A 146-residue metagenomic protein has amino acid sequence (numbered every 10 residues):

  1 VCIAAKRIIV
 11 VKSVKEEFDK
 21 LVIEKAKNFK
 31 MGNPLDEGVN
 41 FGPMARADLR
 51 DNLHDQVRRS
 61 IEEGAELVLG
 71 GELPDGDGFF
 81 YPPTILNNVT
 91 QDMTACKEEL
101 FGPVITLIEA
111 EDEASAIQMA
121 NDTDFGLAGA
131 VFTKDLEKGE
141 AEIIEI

Functional and structural regions predicted by a protein language model:
V1-C2, K12, I144: Conserved NAD(P)+-binding/catalytic subdomain of aldehyde/semialdehyde dehydrogenases
C2-A5, I23-D55, E72-F80, K97-G102: Flexible, acidic loop-helix segments that line cofactor/substrate-binding pockets
R7-V14, P43, I85: Short beta-strand and adjoining strand-loop segment in the mid-core of the Rossmann-like NAD(P)-dependent dehydrogenase
V11, V22, S60, P103 (+1 more regions): Residue-level signal for inorganic ion chemistry
K12, E16, D51, R58 (+2 more regions): Residues in well-ordered alpha-helical elements
F18, V22-N33, V57, I61-G64 (+3 more regions): Structural signal for hydrophobic packing residues in well-ordered secondary-structure cores of soluble enzyme domains
M31, L73, F80-I146: Conserved C-terminal structural/oligomerization subdomain of aldehyde/semialdehyde dehydrogenase
G64-L73: Short secondary-structure junctions
